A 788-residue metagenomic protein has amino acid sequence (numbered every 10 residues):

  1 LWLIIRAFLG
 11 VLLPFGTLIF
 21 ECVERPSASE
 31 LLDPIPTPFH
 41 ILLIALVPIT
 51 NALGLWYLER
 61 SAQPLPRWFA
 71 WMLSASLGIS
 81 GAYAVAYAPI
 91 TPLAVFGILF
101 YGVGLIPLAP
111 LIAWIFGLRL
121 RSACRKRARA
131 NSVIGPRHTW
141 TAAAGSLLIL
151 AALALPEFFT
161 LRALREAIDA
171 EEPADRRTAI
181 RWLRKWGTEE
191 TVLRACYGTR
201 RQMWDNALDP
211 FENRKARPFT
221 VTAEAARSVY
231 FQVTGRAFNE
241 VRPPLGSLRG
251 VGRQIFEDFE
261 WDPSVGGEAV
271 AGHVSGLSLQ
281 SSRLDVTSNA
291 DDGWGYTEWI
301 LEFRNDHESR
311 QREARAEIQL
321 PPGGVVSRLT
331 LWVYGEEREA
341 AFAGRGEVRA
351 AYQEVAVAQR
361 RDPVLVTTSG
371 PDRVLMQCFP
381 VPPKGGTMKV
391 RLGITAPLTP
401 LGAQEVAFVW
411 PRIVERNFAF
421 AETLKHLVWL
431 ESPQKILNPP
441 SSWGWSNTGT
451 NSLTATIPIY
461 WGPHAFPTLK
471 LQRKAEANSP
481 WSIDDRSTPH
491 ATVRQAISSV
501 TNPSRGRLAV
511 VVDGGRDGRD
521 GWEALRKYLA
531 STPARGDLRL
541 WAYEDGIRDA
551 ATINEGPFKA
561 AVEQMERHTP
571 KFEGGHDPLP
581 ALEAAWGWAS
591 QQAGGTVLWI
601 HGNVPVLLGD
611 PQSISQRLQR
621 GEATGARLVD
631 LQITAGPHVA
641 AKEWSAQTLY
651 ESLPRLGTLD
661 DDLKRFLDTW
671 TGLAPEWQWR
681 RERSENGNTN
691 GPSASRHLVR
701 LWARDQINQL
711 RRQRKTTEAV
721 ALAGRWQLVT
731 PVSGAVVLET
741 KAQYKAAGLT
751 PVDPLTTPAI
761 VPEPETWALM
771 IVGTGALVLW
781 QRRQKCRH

Functional and structural regions predicted by a protein language model:
W2-P34, I44-G54, L58-P64, Y87-T468 (+5 more regions): Subset of Sec-pathway N-terminal targeting signals
I5-L43, E59-A84, A88-P92, I98-I112 (+9 more regions): Exposed acidic/Ser/Thr-rich ligand/metal-binding surfaces
T141, D169-R176, W182, F219-T220 (+5 more regions): Hydrophobic alpha-helical scaffolding
G293, I300-S309, A314-F379, P400 (+4 more regions): A broadly structural signal marking compact, well-ordered functional cores that mediate small-ligand/cofactor/substrate
W294, S309, P322, A419 (+6 more regions): Active-site-proximal structural scaffolding
R328-G370, V381-P382, G393-L508, L628-D630 (+1 more regions): An acidic, Ser/Thr-enriched
T766-Q784: A cross-kingdom C-terminal cell-surface attachment/processing module
